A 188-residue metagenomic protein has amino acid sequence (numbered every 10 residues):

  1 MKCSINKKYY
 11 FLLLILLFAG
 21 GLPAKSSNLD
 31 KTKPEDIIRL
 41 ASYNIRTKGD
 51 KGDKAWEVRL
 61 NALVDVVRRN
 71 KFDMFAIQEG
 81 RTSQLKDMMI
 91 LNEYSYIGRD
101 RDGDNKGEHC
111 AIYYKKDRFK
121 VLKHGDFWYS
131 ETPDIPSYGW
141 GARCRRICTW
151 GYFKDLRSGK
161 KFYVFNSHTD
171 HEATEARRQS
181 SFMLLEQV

Functional and structural regions predicted by a protein language model:
K2-F11, L22-L91, R101-E108, F182: N-terminal, active-site-proximal structural segment of metallo-dependent hydrolase catalytic domains
A19: Acyl-donor-binding surface of acyltransferase catalytic domains
P34-D36, C144, E175: Generic structural motif recognizing short loop/turn segments at the entrances and edges of beta-strands
S42-N61, G125, Y129-R143, D170: Acidic/histidine-rich helix-loop elements that form or flank divalent-metal/phosphate-binding sites at the catalytic
V64, Y152, L185-V188: Generic structural signal for well-ordered alpha-helical scaffold segments
M74-F165: Structured beta-strand-rich core segments of catalytic domains in phosphoester-bond hydrolases
T174-V188: A long, amphipathic alpha-helix that forms part of the scaffold/cap immediately adjacent to metal-dependent active
